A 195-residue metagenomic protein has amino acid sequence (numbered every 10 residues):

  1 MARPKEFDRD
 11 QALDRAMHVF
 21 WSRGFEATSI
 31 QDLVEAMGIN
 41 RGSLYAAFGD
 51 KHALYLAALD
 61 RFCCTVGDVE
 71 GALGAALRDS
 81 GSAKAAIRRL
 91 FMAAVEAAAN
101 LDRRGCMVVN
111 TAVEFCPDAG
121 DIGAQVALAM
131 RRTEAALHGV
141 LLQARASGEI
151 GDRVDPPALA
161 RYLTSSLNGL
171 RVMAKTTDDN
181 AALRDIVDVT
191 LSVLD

Functional and structural regions predicted by a protein language model:
M1-F7: N-terminal intrinsically disordered/low-complexity leader segments
Q11, R15, V19-A53, A57: Helix-turn-helix
A57, G71-R104, P156-L163: Hydrophobic alpha-helical connector segments
G67, A85-R88, G120-A146, A158: Amphipathic alpha-helical packing segments from all-alpha helical-bundle domains
A85-A86, N100-D121: Amphipathic alpha-helical segments used for helix-helix packing
A97, D118, G139, Q143 (+2 more regions): Amphipathic C-terminal alpha-helical segment
R104-N110, A136, D152-M173, I186-S192: Hydrophobic alpha-helical segments that form the core of small-molecule binding pockets and/or dimer interfaces
A124-A129, A146-Y162, N180-A181, D185: All-alpha amphipathic helical-bundle segments outside canonical DNA-binding/catalytic cores that form hydrophobic
